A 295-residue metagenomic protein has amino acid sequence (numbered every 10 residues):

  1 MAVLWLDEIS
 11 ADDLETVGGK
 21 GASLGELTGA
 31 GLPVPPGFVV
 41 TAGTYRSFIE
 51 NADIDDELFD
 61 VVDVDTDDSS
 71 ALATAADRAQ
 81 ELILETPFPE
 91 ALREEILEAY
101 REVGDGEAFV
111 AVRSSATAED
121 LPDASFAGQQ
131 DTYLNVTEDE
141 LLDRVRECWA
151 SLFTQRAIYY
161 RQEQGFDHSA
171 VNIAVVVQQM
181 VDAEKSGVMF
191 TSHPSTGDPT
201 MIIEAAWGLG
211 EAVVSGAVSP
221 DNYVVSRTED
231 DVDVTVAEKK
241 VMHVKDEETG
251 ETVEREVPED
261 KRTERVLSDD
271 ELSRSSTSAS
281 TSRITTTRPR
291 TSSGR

Functional and structural regions predicted by a protein language model:
M1-V176, K185, T263, L267-D270 (+3 more regions): N-terminal beta-alpha lobe that positions the nucleotide/phosphoryl donor in ATP/NTP-coupled carboxylate activation
S114-A118, G128, V181, P194 (+1 more regions): Glycine-rich beta-alpha junction loops
S115, V136, Q178-M180, E204-A206 (+2 more regions): Structured loops at beta-to-helix junctions and adjacent beta-edge loops in soluble globular domains
Q178, H193, T291-S293: Acidic active-site catalytic centers that drive phospho-/nucleotidyl reactions and related ester hydrolyses
G187-T191: Short beta-strand scaffold segments in enzyme catalytic cores
A205-T291, R295: Conserved catalytic alpha/beta cores of large enzymes that bind or transform nucleotide phosphates and polynucleotides
